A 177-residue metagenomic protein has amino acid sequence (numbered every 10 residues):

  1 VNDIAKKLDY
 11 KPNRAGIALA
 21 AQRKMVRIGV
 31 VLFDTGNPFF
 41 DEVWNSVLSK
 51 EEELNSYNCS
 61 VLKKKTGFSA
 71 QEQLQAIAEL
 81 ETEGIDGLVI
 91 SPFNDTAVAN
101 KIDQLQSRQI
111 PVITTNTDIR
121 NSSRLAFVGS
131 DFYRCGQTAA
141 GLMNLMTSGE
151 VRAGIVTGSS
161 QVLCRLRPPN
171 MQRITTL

Functional and structural regions predicted by a protein language model:
V1: Short conserved active-site loop signatures built around small residues
L8-P38: N-terminal helix-turn-helix/winged-helix DNA-binding helices and compositionally similar short basic alpha-helical
G29-N45, S160-R165: Extracytoplasmic "Venus flytrap"
V31, G84-P92, P111-T115, R152-T157: Periplasmic-binding protein-like
E51-A70, R152-I155, T175-L177: Short beta-strand elements in bilobed, periplasmic/extracellular small-molecule ligand-binding domains
A70-D86: Short, well-structured alpha-helical segments in soluble
F93-R134, L145, R152: Flexible loop/hinge segments that line or gate small-molecule binding clefts
A139-L177: An alpha-beta-alpha
